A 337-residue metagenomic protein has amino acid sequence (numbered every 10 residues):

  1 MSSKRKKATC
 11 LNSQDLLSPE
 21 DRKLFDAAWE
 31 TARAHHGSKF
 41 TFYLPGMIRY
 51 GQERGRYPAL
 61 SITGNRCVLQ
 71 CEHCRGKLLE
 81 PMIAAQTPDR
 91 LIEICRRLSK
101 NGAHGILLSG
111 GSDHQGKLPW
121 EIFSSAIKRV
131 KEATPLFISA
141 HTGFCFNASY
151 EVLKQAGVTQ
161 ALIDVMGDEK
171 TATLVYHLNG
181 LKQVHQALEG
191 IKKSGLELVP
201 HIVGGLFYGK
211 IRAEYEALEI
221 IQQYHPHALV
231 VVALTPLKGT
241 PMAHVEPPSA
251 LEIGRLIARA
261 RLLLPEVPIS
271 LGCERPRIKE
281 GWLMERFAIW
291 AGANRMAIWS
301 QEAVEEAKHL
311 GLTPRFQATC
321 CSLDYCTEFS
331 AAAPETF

Functional and structural regions predicted by a protein language model:
M1-M47, Y215, E219-F337: Auxiliary Fe-S-binding modules of radical SAM enzymes
K7, N12-S18, P45-R49, R54-P58 (+5 more regions): Conserved Radical SAM active-site core
G37-T41, Y57-A59, V68: A common structural microfeature
C67-C74: Short cysteine clusters
E72, A172-T173, K308: A short local structural element in Rossmann-fold oxidoreductases
C74, L78-P81, T327-E328, A333: Cys/His-rich zinc-coordinating "finger/knuckle" motifs
